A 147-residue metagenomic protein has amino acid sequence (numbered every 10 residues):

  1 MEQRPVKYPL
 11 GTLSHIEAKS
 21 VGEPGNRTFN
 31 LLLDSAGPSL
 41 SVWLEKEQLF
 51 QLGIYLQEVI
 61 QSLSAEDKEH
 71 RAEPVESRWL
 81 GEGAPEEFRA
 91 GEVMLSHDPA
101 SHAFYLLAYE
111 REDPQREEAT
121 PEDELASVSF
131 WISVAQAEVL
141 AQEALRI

Functional and structural regions predicted by a protein language model:
M1-L52, E58, S62: The feature marks the first
P5-Y8, W43-E47, Q51-R78, E110 (+1 more regions): DNA polymerase sliding clamps and clamp-related checkpoint/processivity subunits
L10-G22, F88-V93, H97-R116, E122-E124: Active-site-adjacent structural patch at catalytic or cofactor/ligand-binding sites
D34, E45, S96-D98, L107-Y109 (+1 more regions): Structured beta-strand/turn binding interfaces of compact recognition modules in eukaryotic regulators
S41, L52-I54, Y105, R116 (+1 more regions): Short acidic, gly/pro-rich beta-turn/loop elements at beta-sheet edges and active-site/ligand-binding grooves
S41-W43, E92, S127-W131: Well-ordered beta-strand positions in beta-sheet-rich domains
E66-H97: Helix-adjacent hinge/juxtasegments
E112-I147: Mixed-charge, glycine-accented linear interaction segment located at domain edges/termini
